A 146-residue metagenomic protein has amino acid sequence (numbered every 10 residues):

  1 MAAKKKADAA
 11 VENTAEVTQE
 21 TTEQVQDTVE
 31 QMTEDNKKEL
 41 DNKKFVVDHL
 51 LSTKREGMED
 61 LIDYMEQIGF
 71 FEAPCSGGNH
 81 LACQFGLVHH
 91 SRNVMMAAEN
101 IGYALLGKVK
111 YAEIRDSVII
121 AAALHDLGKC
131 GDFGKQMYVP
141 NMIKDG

Functional and structural regions predicted by a protein language model:
M1-K6: Viral virion structural and adsorption modules
A7-V29: Composition-driven recognition of long, low-complexity, acid-poor segments enriched in small hydrophobic and small
V25-D145: Acidic/His-rich, divalent-metal-binding segments that scaffold phosphate/diphosphate chemistry
